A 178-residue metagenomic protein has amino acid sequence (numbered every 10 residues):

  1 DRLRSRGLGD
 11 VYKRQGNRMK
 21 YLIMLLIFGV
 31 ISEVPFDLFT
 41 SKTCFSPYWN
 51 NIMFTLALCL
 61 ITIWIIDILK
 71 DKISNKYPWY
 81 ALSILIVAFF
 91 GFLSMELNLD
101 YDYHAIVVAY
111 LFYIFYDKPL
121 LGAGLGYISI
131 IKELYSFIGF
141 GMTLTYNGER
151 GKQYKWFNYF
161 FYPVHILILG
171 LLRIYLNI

Functional and structural regions predicted by a protein language model:
D1-L8, Y12: Single conserved hydrophobic/aromatic residue that forms the stacking wall/gate of nucleotide- or nucleobase-binding
K13-I63, D67-I68, K72: Transmembrane alpha-helical segments and their boundary/interface "anchor" motifs in multi-pass integral membrane
K13-K20, C44, I68-P78, I114-L121 (+1 more regions): Membrane-interface helix-boundary motifs at transmembrane edges
S32, F36, C59, I63 (+3 more regions): Alpha-helical transmembrane segments of multipass membrane proteins
F39-L58, G91-I138, F157-F161: Interfacial loop-to-helix transition and helix-capping segments at the boundaries of transmembrane helices
K76-A88: Short hydrophobic alpha-helices at membrane interfaces in multi-pass membrane enzymes
A81, G126, G141-L171: Functional transmembrane helices that form membrane-embedded active or gating regions
G170-I178: Juxtamembrane boundary at the C-terminal end of a transmembrane helix
